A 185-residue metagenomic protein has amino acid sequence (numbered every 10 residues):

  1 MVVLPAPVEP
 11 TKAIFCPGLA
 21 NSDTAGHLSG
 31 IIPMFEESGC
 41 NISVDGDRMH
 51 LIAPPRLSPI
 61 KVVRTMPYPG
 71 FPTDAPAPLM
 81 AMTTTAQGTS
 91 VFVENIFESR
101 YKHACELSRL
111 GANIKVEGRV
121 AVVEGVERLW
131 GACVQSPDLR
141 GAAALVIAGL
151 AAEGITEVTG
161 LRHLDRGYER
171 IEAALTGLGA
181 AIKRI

Functional and structural regions predicted by a protein language model:
M1-S22: Conserved, typically small/hydrophobic "pivot" residues
A20-I185: Short, structured segments at the rim of ligand-binding sites
